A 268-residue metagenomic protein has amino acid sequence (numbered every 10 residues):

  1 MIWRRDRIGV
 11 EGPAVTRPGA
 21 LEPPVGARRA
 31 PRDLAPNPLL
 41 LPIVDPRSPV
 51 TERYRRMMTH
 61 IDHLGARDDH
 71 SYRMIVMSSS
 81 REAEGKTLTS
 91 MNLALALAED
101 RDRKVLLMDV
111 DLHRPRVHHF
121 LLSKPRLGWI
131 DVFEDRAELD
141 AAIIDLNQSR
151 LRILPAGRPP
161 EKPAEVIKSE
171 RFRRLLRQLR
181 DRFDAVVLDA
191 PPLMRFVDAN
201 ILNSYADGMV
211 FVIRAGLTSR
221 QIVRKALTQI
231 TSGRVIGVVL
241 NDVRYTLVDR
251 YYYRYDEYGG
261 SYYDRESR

Functional and structural regions predicted by a protein language model:
M1-R268: P-loop NTP-binding module
